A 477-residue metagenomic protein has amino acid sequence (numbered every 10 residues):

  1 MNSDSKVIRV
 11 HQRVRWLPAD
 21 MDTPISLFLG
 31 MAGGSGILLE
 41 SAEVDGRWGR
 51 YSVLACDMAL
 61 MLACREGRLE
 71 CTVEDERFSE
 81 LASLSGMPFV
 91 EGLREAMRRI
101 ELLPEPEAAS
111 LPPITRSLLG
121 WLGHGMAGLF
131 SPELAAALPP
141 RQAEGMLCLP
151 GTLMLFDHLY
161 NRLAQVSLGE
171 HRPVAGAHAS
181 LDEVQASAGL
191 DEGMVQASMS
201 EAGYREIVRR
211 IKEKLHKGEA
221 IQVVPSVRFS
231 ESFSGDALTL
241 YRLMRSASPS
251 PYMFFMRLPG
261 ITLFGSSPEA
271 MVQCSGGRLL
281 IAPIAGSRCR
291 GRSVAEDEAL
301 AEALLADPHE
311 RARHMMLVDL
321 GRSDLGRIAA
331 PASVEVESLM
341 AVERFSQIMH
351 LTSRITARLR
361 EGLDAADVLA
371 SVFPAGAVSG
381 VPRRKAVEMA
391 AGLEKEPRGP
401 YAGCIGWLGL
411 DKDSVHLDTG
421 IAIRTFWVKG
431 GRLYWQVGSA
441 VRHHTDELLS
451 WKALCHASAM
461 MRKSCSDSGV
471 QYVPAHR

Functional and structural regions predicted by a protein language model:
M1-R477: Extended alpha-helical targeting/anchoring segments, especially N-terminal organellar/secretory targeting helices
